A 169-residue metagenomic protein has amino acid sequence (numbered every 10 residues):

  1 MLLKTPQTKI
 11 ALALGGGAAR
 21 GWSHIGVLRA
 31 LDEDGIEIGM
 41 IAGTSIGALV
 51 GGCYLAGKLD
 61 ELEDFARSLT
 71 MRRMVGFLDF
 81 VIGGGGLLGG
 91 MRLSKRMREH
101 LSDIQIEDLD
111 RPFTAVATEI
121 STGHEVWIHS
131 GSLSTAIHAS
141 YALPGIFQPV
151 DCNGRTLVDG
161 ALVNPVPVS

Functional and structural regions predicted by a protein language model:
M1-T44, G52-S169: Patatin-like phospholipase
